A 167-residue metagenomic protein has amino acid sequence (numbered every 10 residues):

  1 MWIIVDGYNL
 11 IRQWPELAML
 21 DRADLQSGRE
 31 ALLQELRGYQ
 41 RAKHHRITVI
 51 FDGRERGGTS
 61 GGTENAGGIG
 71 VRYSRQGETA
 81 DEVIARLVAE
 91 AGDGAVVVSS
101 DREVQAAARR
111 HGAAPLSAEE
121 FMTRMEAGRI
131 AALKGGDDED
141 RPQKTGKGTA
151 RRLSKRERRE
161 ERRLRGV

Functional and structural regions predicted by a protein language model:
W2-I3, N9-V167: Nuclease catalytic cores that cleave nucleic-acid phosphodiester bonds, predominantly acidic two-metal-ion
